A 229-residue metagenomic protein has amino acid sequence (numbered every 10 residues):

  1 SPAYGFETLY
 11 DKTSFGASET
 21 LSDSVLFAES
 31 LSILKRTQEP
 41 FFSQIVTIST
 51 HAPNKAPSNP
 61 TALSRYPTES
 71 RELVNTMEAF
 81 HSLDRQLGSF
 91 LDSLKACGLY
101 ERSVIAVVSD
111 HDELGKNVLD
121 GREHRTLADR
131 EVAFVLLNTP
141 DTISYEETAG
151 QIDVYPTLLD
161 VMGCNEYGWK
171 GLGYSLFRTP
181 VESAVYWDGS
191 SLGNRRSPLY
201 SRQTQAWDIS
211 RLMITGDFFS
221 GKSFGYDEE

Functional and structural regions predicted by a protein language model:
S1-E229: Solvent-exposed soluble domains appended to multi-pass membrane proteins
